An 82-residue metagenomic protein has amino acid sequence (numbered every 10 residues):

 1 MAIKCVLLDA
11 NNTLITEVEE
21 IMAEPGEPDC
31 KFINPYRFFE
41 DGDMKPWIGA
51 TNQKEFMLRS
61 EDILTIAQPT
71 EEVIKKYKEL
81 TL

Functional and structural regions predicted by a protein language model:
M1-L82: Conserved RNA-binding domains used in RNP assembly and mRNA/RNA metabolism
